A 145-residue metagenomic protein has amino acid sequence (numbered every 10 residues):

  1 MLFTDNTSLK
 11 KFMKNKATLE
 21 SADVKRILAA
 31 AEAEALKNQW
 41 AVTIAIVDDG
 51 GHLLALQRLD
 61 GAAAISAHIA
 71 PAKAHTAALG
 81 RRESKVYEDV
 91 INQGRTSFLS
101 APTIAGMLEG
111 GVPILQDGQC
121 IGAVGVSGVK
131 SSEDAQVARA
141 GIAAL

Functional and structural regions predicted by a protein language model:
F3-L145: Flexible, solvent-exposed loop/hinge segments and secondary-structure transition points
